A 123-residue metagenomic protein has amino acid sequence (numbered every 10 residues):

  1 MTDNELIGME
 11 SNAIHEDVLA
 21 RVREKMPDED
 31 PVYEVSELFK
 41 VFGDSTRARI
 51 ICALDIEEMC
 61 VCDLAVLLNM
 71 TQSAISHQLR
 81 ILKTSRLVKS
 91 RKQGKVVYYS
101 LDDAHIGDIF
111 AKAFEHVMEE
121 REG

Functional and structural regions predicted by a protein language model:
M1-F42: N-terminal leader segment of winged-helix/HTH proteins
P27-S73, V97-A104: N-terminal helix-turn-helix DNA-binding core of bacterial DNA-binding proteins
G43, I75-Q78, A113: Generic structural signal for conserved hydrophobic packing positions in ordered secondary structure
E58-M59, K83, F114: Residue-level detector of secondary-structure transition/capping positions
V66, H77, K83-T84: Alpha-helical residues within the helix-turn-helix
K83-Q93, S100: Beta-hairpin "wing" of winged helix-turn-helix
S100-G123: Conserved segment of winged-helix/HTH DNA-binding domains
